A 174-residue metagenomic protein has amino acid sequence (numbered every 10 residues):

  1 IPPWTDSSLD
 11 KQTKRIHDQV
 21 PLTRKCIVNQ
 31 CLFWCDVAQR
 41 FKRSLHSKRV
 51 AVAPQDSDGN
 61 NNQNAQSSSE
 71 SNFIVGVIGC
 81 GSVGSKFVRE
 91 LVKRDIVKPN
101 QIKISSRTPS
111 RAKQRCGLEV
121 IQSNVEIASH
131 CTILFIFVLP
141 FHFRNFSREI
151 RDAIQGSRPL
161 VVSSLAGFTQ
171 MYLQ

Functional and structural regions predicted by a protein language model:
I1-Q114, E119-Q122, E126: NAD(P)+-binding Rossmann beta1-loop-alpha1 motif at the extreme N-terminus of oxidoreductases
S110-A112, N124-I136, P140-Q174: Rossmann-like NAD(P)(H) cofactor-binding subdomain of soluble oxidoreductases
